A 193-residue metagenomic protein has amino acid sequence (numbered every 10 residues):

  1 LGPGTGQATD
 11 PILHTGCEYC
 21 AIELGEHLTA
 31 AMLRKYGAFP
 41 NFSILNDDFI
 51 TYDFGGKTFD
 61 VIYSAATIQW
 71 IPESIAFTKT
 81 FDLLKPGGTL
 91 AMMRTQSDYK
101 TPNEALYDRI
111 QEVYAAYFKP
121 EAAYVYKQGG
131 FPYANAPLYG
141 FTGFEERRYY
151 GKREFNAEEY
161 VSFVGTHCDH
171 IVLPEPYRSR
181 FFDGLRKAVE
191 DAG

Functional and structural regions predicted by a protein language model:
G2: Conserved S-adenosyl-L-methionine
T5-Y52: Class I SAM-dependent methyltransferase SAM/SAH-binding core
Y52-I62: A short acidic, Gly/Pro-enriched loop at the edge of an enzyme's catalytic core that lines a small-molecule cofactor
A66-T67: Short catalytic micro-motifs in class I SAM-dependent methyltransferases
I71-T80: A short, conserved alpha-helix within the catalytic core of class I
F81, K85-R153: Conserved catalytic/acceptor-binding region of the Class I
G130-G193: Conserved Class I S-adenosyl-L-methionine
